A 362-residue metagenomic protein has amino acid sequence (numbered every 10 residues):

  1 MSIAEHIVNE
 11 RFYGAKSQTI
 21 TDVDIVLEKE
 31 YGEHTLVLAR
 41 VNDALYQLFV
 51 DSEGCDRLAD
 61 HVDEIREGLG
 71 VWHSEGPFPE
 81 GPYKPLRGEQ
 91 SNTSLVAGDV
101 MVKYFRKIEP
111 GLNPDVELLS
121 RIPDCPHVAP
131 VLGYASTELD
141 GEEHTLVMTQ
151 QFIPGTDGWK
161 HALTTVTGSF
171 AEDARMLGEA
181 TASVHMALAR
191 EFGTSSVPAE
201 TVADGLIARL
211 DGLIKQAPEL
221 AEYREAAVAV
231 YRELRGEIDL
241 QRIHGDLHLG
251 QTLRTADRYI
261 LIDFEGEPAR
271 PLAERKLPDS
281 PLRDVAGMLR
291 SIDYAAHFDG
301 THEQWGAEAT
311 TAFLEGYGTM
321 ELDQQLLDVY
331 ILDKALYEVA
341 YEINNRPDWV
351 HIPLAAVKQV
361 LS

Functional and structural regions predicted by a protein language model:
M1-L27: Short Lys/Arg-enriched alpha/beta "domain-start" segment
E30-D211, D257-R258, L272-F298: Conserved ATP-binding subdomain of kinase catalytic cores across diverse folds
A187, L234-Q241: Protein kinase catalytic-loop region centered on the HRD/HxD motif
T194-R232, A309, A340: Active-site catalytic-loop/activation-segment of kinase and kinase-like phosphoryl-transfer enzymes
R242, L261-D263: Pre-DFG segment of protein kinase catalytic domains
R242-G245, L249: Catalytic-loop of the protein kinase fold
Q251-L261: Conserved protein kinase catalytic/activation segment
Y259, G266-G318, L332-W349: Active-site activation/catalytic loop segments of kinase-like enzymes and analogous catalytic loops in related
